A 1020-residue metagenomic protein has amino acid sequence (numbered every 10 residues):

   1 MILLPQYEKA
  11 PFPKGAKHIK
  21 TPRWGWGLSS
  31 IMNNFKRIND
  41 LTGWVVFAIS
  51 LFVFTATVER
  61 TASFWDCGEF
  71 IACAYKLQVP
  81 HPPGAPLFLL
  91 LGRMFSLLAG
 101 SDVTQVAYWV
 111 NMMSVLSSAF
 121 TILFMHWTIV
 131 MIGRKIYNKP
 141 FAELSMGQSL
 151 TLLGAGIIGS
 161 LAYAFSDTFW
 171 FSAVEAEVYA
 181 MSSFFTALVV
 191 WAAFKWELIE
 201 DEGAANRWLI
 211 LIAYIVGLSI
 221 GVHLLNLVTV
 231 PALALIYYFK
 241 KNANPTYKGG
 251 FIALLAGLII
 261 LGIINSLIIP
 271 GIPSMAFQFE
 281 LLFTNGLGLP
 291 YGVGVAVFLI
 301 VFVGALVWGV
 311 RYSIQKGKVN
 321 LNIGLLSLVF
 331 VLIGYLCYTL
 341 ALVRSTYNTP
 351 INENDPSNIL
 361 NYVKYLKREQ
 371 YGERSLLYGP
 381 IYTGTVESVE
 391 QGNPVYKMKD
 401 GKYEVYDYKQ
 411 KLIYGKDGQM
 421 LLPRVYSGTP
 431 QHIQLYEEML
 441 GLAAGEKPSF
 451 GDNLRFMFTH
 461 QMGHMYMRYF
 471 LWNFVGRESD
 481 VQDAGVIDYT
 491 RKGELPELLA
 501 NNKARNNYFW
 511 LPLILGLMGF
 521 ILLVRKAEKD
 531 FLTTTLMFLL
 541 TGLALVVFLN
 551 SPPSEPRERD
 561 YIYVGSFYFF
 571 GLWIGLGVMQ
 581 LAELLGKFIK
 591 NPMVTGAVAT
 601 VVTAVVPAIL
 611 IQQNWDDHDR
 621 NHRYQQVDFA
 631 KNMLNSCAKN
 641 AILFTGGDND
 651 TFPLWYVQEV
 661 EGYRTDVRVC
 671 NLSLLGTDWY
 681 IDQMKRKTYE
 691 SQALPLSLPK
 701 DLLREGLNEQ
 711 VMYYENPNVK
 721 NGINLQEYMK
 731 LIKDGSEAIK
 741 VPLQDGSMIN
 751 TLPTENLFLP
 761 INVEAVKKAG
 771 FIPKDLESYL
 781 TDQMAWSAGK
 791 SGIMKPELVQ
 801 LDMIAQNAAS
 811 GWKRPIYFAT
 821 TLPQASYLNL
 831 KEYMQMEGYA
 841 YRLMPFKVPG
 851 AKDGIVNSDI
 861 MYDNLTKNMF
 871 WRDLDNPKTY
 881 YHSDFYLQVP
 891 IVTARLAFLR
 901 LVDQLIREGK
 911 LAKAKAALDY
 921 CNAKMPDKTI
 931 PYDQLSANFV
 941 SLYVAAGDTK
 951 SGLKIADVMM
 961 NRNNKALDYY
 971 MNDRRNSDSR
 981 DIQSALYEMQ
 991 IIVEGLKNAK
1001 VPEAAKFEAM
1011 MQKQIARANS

Functional and structural regions predicted by a protein language model:
M1, Q6, K14-F52, F120 (+3 more regions): Start-transfer (signal-anchor) and selected internal transmembrane alpha helices of multi-pass inner/ER membrane
N33, V110, V130-F141, F169 (+6 more regions): ER/secretory pathway lumenal C-terminal domains and tails of membrane proteins involved in glycoprotein biogenesis
I38-T42, S101-M113, G147-I158, A204-W208 (+2 more regions): Membrane-interface starts of transmembrane alpha-helices
D40-V53, G156-A162, L211, A253-L261: Alpha-helical transmembrane segments
S50-T61, N265, R477: Alpha-helical transmembrane segments of multi-pass membrane proteins
V58-F70, P80-G92, N352-N354, T459-M462 (+1 more regions): Extracytoplasmic catalytic/substrate-binding loops of multi-pass membrane glycan-assembly enzymes
C73-K76, G159-S160, W208-G221: Membrane-interface alpha helices of multi-pass inner-membrane proteins
A74-K76, P80-T104, M112-L116, L123 (+1 more regions): Short hydrophobic/aromatic helix or loop-helix immediately within or flanking a transmembrane segment in polytopic
